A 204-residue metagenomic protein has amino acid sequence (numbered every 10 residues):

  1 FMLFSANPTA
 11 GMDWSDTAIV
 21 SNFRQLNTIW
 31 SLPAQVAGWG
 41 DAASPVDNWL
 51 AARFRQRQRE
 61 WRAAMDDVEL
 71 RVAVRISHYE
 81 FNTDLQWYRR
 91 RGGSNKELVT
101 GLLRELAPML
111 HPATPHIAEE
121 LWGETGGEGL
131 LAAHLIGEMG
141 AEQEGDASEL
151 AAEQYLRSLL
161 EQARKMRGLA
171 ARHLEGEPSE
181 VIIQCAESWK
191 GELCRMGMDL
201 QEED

Functional and structural regions predicted by a protein language model:
F1-A51: Catalytic adenosine-cofactor/nucleotide-binding cores of aminoacyl-tRNA synthetases and other
L3-P8, T28-G38, H111-P112, E119 (+3 more regions): Short, well-ordered loop/turn and helix-capping segments at boundaries between secondary-structure elements and domains
A10, Q25-S31, E105, G129 (+2 more regions): Structural beta-strand/beta-sheet cores of well-ordered domains, especially the beta-sheet scaffolds that support
M12, E119-E120, E192-L193: Switch/connector loops and helix/strand junctions flanking conserved nucleotide-binding motifs in nucleotide-processing
D16-I19, E124-G129, R195-E202: Short secondary-structure boundary/capping segments
G40-D41, Q162, M166-D204: NTP/phosphate- and nucleic-acid-binding module
A43-R62, R75-Y79, T83-E161, L169 (+1 more regions): Acidic, turn-prone loop/beta-hairpin segments
M65-V72: Short helix-adjacent coil turns
